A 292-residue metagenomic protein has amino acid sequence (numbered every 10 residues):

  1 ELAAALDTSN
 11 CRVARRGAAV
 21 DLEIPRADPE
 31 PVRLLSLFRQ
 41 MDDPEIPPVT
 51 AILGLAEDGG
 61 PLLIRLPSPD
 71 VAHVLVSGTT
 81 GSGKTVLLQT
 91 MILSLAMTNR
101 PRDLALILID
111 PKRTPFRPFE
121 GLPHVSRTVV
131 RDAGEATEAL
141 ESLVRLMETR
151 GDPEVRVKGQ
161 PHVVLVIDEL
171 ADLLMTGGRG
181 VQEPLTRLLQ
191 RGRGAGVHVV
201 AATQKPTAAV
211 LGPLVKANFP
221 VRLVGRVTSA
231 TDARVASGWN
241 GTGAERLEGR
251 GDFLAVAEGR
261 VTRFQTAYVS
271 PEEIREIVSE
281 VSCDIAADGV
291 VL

Functional and structural regions predicted by a protein language model:
A3-E23, L37-S237, T242-L247, D252-R260 (+1 more regions): P-loop NTPase catalytic phosphate-binding loop
E23, A27-P29: Pro/Ser/Thr/Gly-rich intrinsically disordered low-complexity regions
V32-L34: Basic, amphipathic N-terminal segments
E276-C283: Helicase P-loop NTPase motor core
